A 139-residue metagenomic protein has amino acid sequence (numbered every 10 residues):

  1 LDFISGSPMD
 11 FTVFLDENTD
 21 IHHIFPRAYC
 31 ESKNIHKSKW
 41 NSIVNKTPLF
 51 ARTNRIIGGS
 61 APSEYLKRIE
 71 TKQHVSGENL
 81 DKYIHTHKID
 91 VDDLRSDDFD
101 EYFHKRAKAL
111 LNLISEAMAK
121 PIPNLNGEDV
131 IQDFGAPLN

Functional and structural regions predicted by a protein language model:
L1-I24, Y29: Aromatic-lined ligand-binding clefts that engage carbohydrates, nucleic acids, or primary amines
T19, S32-I57: Short beta-strand-alpha-helix junction that forms the catalytic/metal-binding core of metal-dependent nuclease domains
H22-F25, T47, A51-N54, L66 (+1 more regions): Generic hydrophobic alpha-helical scaffold/packing signal
F25, V44-T47, A61-S63, K82-V91: Short acidic (Asp/Glu) and glycine-rich catalytic loops that position anionic groups and cofactors
C30-K33, G59-E64, L94-S96, I122-P123: Short conserved micro-motifs at the rims of enzyme active sites and ligand-binding pockets
K39, I57-H85: Polybasic, low-complexity binding patches
G77-N139: C-terminal, well-folded lobe of enzymatic/effector domains
